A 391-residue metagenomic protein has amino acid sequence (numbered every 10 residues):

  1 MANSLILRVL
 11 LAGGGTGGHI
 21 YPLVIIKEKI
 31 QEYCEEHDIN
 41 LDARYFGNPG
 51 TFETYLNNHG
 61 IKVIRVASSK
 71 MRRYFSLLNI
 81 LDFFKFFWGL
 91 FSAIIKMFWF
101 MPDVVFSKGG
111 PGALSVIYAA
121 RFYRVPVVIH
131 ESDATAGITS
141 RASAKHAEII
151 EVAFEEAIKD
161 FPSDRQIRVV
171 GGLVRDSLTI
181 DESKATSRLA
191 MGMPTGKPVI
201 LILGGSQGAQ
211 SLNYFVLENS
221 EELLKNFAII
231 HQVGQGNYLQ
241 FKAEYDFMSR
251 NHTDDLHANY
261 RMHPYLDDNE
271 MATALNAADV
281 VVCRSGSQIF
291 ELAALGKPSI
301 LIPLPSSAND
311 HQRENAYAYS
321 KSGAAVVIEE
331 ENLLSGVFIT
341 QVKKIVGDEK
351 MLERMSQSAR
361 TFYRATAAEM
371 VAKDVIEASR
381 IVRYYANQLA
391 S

Functional and structural regions predicted by a protein language model:
I6-G14, E35-K85, V170, Q235-N237 (+1 more regions): Conserved nucleotide-sugar phosphate-binding/catalytic loop shared by glycosyltransferases and other
Q31, H37-I39, G50-E53, A185-T186 (+4 more regions): Donor-nucleotide binding loops and adjacent catalytic segments primarily of GT-B fold Leloir glycosyltransferases
N40-D42, R121-A185, M193: Active-site-proximal region of nucleotide-activated glycan assembly enzymes, centered on histidine/acidic-rich loops
G50-T54, P102-Y123: An aromatic- and histidine-rich active-site surface loop
N57, R364-S391: C-terminal alpha-helical cap of glycosyltransferases
R72-V104, F122: An amphipathic, basic-hydrophobic alpha-helix
P102-V104, R261, N276-F290: Acidic donor-binding loop of glycosyltransferase active sites
M351-A365: A short, well-ordered alpha-helix in the C-terminal region of glycosyltransferases
